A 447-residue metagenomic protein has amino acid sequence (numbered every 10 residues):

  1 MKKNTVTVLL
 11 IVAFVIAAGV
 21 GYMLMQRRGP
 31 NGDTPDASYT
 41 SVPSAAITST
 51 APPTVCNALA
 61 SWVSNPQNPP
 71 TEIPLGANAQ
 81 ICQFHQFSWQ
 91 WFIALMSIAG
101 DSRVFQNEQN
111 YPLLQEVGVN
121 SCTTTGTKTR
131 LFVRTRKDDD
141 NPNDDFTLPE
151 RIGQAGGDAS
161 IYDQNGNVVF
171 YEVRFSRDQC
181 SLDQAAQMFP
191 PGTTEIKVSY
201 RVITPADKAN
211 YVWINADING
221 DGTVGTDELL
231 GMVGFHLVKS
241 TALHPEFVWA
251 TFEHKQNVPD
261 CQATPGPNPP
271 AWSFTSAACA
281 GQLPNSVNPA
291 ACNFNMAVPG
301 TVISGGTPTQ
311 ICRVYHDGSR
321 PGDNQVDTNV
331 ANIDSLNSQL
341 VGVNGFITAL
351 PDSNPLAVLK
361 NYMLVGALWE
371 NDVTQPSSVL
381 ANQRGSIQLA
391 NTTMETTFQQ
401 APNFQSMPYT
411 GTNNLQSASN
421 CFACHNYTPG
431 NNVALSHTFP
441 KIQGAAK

Functional and structural regions predicted by a protein language model:
M1-V15: N-terminal Sec-pathway targeting helices
V15-A17, G21-M25: Hydrophobic alpha-helical segments of integral membrane proteins
M23-N420, T428-K447: Conserved small-residue
A423: Short, cysteine/histidine-rich loop/knuckle motifs that typically chelate Zn2+
